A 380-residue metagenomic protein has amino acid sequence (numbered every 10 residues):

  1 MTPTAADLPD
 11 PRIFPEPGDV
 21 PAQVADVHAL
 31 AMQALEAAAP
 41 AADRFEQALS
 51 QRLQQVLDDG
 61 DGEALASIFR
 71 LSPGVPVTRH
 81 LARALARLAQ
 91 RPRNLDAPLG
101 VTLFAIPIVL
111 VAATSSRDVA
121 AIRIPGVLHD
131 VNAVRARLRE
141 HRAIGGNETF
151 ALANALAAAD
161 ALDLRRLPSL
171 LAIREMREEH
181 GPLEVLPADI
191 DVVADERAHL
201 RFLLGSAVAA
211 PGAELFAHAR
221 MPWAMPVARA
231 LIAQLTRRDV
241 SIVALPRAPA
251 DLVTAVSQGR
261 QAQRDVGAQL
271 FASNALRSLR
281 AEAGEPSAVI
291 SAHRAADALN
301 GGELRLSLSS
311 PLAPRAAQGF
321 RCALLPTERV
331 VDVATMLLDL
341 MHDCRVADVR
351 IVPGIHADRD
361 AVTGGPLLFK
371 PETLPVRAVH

Functional and structural regions predicted by a protein language model:
M1-R177: Long, leucine/valine-rich, helix-dominated scaffolding and oligomerization segments
S116-R359: Extended, non-transmembrane interaction/recognition domains
D360-K370: Short cysteine-rich clusters marking metal-coordination/redox-active sites
P375-H380: Cysteine-rich micro-motifs
